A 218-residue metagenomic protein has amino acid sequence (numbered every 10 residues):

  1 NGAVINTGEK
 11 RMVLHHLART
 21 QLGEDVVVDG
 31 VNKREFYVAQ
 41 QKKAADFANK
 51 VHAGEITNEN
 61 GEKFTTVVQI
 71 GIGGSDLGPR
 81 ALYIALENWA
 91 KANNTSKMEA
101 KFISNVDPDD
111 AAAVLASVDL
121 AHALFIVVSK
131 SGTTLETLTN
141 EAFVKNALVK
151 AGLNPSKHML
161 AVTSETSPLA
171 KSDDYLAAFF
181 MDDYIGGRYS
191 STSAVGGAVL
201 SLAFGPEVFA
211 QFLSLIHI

Functional and structural regions predicted by a protein language model:
N1, I216-I218: Accessible peptide chain termini
N1-E59: Extended, charge-enriched "interface" segments that sit outside catalytic cores
D46-A53, G61-I216: Glycine-rich phosphate-binding loops that contact phosphosugars or nucleotide phosphates
